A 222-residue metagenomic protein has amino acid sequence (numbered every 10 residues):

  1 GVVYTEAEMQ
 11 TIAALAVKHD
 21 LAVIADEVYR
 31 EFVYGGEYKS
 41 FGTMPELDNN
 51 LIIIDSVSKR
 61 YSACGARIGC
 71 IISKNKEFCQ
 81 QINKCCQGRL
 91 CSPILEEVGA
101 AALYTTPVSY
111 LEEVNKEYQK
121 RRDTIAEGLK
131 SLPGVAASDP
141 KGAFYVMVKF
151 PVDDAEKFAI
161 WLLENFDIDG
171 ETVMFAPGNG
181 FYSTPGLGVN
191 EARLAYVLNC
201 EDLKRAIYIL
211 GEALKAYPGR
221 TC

Functional and structural regions predicted by a protein language model:
G1-C222: PLP-dependent class I/II
